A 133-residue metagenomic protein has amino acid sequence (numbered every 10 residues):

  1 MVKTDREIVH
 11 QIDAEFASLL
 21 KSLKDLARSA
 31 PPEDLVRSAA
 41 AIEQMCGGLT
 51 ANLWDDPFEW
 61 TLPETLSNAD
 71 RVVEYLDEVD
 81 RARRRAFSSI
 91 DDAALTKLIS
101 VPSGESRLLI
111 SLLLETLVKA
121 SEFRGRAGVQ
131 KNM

Functional and structural regions predicted by a protein language model:
M1, H10-W60, V101-M133: Short, contiguous alpha-helical
T61-S100, R107-A127: Acidic/histidine-rich alpha-helical segments that form the ligand environment of transition-metal centers
